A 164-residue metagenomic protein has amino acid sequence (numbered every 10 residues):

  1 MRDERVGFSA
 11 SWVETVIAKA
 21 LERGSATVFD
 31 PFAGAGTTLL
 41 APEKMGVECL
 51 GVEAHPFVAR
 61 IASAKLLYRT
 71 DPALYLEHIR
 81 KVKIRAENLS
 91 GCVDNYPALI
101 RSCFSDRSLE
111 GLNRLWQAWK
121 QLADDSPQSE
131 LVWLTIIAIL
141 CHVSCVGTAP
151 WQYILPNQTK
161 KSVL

Functional and structural regions predicted by a protein language model:
M1-G24: S-adenosyl-L-methionine
R2-R5, T27, R101-F104: Short secondary-structure transition/capping motifs
G24-G34: Conserved class I S-adenosyl-L-methionine
G36-L40: Glycine-rich SAM-binding Motif I of class I
K44, E48-L164: Class I S-adenosyl-L-methionine-dependent methyltransferase module
